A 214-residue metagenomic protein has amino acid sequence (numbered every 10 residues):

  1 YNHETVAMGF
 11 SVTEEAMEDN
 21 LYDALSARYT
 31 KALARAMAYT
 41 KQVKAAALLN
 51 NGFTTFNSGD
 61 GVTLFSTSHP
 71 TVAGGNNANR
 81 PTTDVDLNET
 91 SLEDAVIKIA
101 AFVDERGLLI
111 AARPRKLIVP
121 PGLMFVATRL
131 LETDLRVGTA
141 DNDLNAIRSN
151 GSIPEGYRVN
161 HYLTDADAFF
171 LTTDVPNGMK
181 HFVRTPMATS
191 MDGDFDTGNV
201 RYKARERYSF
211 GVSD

Functional and structural regions predicted by a protein language model:
Y1-V43, T197-D214: Flexible, glycine/threonine- and acidic-rich loop/arm segments that mediate assembly and lattice contacts in viral
N2, L109-A111: Solvent-exposed alpha-helices and their adjacent loops that cap or buttress functional pockets in soluble metabolic
E15-T30, T82-V85, G107, L117 (+1 more regions): Short, charged/polar micro-motifs that form catalytic or ligand-binding hotspots
L25-A27, N50, D134: Hydrophobic alpha-helical segments
Q42-D60: Short, glycine/acidic-rich hinge or "gate" loops at secondary-structure transitions that mediate conformational
A45, D104-E105: Catalytic micro-motifs at enzyme active sites that drive phosphoryl/nucleotidyl and oxygen chemistry
F65-D104, A111-K116, G122-D214: Sequence/fold signature of self-assembling virion shell proteins
